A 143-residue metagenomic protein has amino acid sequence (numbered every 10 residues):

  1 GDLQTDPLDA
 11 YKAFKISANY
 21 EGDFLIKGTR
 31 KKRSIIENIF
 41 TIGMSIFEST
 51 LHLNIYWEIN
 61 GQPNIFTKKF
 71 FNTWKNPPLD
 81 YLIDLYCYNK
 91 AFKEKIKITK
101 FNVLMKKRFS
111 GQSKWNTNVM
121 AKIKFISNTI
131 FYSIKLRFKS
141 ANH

Functional and structural regions predicted by a protein language model:
G1-Q4: The conserved acidic donor/metal-binding loop of glycosyltransferases
P7-Y81, R108-M120, K124: Acceptor/aglycone-binding surface of glycosyltransferases and processive sugar-polymer synthases
K15, F70, K90-F92, L136: Generic alpha-helical secondary structure signal
Y20, T50, E94, S133 (+1 more regions): Change "in soluble alpha/beta enzymes" to "in soluble alpha/beta proteins
T67, N89-K90, F101, Q112 (+1 more regions): Hydrophobic secondary-structure block in the mid-to-C-terminal portion of proteins
N76-L79, N89-K106: Catalytic donor-sugar/metal-binding loop of nucleotide-sugar-dependent glycosyltransferases
Y86: Cell-envelope/extracellular polymer assembly enzymes that use nucleotide-activated donors
S127-H143: Terminal low-complexity segments of carbohydrate-biosynthetic enzymes
